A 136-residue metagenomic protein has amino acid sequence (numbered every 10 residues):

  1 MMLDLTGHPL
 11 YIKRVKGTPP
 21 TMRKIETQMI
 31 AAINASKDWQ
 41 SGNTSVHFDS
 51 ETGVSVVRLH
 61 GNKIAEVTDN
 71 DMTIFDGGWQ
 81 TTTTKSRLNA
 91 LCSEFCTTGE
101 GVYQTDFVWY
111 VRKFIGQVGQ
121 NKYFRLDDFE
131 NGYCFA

Functional and structural regions predicted by a protein language model:
M1-M2: Methionine residue identity
L5-A136: Terminal leader/tail segments of proteins
